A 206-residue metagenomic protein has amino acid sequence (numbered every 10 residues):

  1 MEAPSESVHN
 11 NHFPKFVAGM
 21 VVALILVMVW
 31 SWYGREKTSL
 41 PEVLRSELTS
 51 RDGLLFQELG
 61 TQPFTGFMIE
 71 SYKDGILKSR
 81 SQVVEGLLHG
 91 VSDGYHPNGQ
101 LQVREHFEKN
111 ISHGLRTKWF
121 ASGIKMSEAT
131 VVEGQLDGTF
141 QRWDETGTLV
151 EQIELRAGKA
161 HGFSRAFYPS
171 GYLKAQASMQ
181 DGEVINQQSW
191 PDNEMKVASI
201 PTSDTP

Functional and structural regions predicted by a protein language model:
E2-P206: Glycine/tyrosine- and acidic-biased, solvent-exposed loop/turn segments at the edges of beta-strands
